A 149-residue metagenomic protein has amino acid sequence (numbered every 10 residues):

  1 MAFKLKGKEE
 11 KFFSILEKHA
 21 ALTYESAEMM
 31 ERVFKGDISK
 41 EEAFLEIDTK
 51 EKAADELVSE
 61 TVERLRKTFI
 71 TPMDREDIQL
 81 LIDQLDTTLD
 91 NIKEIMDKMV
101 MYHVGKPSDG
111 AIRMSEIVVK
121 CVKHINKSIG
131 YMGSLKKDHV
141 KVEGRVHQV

Functional and structural regions predicted by a protein language model:
M1-V149: Cytosolic, long alpha-helical scaffolding segments
